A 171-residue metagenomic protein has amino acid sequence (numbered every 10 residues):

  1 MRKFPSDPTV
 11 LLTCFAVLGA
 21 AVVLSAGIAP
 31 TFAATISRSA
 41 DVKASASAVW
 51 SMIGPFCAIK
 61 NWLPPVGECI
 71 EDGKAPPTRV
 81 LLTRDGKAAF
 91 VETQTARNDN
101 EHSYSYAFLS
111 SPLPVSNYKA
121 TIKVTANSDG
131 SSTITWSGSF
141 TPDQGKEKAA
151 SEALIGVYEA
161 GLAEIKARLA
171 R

Functional and structural regions predicted by a protein language model:
R2-L18: Bacterial N-terminal signal peptides that target proteins for export
G19-A20, T31: Cleavable N-terminal signal peptides
A26-K74: Hydrophobic ligand-binding cavity/cleft-lining segments
D41, N61-P64, E68-P114, R168-R171: Glycine-rich portal/gate segments that line the openings of hydrophobic small-molecule binding cavities
K43-A46, T95-E101, K123-T133, R171: A short, structured loop/turn motif at beta-sheet edges
A44, P112, F140-P142: Beta-strand elements of well-folded, non-transmembrane domains
P114-T121: Amphipathic hydrophobic-ligand
T133, S139-R171: A conserved amphipathic terminal alpha-helix motif
